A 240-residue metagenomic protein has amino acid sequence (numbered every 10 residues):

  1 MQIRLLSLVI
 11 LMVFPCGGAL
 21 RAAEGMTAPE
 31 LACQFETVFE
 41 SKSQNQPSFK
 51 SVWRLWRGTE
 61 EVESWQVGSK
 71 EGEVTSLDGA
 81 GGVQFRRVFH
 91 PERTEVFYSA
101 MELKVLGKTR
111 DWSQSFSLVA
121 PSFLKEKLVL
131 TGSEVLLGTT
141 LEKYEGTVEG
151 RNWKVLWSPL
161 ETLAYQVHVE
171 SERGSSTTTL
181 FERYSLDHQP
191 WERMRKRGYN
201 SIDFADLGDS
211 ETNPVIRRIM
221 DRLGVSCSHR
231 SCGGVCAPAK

Functional and structural regions predicted by a protein language model:
M1-Q2: N-terminal secretory signal peptides that target proteins for export/translocation
L5, L11-V13, G18-E60, R197-K240: N-terminal leader/targeting segments and the immediate start of mature chains
E24, K50, R54-V119, S175: An acidic-aromatic
V52-G58, T75-D78, E126-V135, V155-S158: Short, exposed beta-strand/loop patches in secreted or surface proteins that constitute
S64-K70, V74-T75, R86, L137-N200: Gly/Pro-enriched, hydrophobic low-complexity segments that function as extracytoplasmic propeptides/linkers
E92, D111-F123, P190-D209: Short, surface-exposed secondary-structure junctions/capping segments
E92-K154: Surface-exposed, polar helix/loop patches in the mature regions of secreted/periplasmic/lumenal proteins that form
F123-L130, E161-L163, G174-T177, F181-L186 (+1 more regions): Post-signal/leader-peptide non-cytosolic segments of secretory proteins
